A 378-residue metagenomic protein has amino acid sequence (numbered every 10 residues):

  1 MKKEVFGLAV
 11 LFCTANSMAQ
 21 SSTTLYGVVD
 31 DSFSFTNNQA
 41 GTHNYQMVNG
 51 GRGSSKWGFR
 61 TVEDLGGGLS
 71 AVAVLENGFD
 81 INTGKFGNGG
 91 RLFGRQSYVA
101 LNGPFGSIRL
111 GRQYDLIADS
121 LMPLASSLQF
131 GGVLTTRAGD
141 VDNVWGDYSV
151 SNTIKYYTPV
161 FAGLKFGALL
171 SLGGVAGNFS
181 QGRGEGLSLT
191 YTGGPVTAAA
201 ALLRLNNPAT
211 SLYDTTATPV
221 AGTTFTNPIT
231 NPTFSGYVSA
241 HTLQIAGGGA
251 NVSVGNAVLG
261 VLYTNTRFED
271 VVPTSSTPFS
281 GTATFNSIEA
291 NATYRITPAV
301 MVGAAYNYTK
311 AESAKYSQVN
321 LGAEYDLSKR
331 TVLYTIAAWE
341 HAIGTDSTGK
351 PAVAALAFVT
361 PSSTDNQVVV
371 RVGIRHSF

Functional and structural regions predicted by a protein language model:
T14-N16, S22: N-terminal signal peptide c-region/cleavage motif recognized by signal peptidases
S21-F35, Q46-G173, Q181-R204, W339-A342: Outer membrane beta-barrel
S21-G27, E63, G67-A71, P104-I108 (+10 more regions): Outer-envelope beta-barrel architecture signal
F33-G41, F79-K85, L116-S120, G174-N178 (+5 more regions): Gram-negative outer-membrane beta-barrel proteins
N44-V48, N82-N88, V141-G146, G174-N178 (+4 more regions): Outer-membrane beta-barrel domain signature
V48-S54, G90-G94, W145-S149, N178-G182 (+6 more regions): Transmembrane beta-barrel outer-membrane domains
S188-E324, A338, D365, H376: Detector for outer-membrane/organellar transmembrane beta-barrel domains, recognizing the amphipathic beta-strand
K329-V369: Predominantly the C-terminal beta-signal and adjacent terminal strand-loop region of outer-membrane beta-barrel
